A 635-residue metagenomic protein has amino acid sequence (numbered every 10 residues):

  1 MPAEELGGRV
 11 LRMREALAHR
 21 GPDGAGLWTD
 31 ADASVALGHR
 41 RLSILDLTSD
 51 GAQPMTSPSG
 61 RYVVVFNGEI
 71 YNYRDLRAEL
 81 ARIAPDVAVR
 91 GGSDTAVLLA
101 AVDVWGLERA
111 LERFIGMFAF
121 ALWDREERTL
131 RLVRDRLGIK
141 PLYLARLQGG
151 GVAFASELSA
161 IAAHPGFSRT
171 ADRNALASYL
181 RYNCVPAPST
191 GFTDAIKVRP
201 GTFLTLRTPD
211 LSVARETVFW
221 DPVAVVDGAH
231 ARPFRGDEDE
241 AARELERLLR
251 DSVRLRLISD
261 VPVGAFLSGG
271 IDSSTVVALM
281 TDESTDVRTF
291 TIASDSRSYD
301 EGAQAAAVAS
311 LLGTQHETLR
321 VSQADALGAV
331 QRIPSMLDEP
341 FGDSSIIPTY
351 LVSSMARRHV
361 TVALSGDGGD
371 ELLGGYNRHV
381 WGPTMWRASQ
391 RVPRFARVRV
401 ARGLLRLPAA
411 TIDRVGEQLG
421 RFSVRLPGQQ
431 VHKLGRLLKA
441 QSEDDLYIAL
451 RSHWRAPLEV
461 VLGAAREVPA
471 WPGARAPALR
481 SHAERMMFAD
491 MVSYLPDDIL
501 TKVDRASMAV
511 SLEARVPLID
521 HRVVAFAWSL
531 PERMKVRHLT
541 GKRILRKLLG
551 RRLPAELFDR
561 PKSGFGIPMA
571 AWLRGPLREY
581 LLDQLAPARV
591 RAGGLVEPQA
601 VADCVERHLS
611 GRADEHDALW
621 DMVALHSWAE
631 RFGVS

Functional and structural regions predicted by a protein language model:
M1-L337, T349, S353, G550-R551 (+6 more regions): Cysteine-centered catalytic environments shared across enzyme families
L11-E15, A31, V87, A162-A163 (+9 more regions): Adenosyl-5′-phosphate
E79, H164, L372-G375, F526: Residues that scaffold the ATP/ADP-binding catalytic core of kinase and kinase-like folds
V263-D272, S296-R297, S344-I347, L372 (+2 more regions): Glycine-rich loop motifs involved in handling phospho/adenylate chemistry
Q331-S335, R357, H379-W381, W572-R574: Short low-complexity, flexible loop/linker segments enriched in glycine and/or proline with clustered acidic
L351-T411, Y494, I499, V503-V523: Active-site adenylate/phosphate-handling loop in enzymes that bind or generate adenylated species
T384-K433, L438, V596, V623: Membrane-proximal basic amphipathic "stem/tether" segments
